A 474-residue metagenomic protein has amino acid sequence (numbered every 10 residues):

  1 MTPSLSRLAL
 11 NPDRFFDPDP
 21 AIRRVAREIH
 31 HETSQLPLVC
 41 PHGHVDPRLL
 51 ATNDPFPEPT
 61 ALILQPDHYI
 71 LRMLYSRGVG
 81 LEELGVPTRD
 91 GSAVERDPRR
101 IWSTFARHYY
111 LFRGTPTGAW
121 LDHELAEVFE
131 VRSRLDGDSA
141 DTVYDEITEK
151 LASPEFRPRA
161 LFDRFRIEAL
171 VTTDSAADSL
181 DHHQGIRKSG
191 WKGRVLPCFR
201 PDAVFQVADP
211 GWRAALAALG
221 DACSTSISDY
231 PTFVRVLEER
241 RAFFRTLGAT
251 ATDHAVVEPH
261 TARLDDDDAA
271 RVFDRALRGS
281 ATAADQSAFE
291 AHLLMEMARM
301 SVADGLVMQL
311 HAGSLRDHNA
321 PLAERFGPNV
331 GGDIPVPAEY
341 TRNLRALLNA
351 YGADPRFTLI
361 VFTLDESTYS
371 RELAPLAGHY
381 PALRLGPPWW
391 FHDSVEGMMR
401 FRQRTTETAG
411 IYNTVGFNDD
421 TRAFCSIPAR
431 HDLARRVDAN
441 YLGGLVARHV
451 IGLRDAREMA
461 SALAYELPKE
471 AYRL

Functional and structural regions predicted by a protein language model:
T2-V39, G43-D304, A353-S367, A374-L474: Metal-cofactor-binding active-site regions of metalloenzymes
M308-L310: C-terminal amphipathic alpha-helical interaction region
D317-P387: Active-site-proximal binding-pocket segments
